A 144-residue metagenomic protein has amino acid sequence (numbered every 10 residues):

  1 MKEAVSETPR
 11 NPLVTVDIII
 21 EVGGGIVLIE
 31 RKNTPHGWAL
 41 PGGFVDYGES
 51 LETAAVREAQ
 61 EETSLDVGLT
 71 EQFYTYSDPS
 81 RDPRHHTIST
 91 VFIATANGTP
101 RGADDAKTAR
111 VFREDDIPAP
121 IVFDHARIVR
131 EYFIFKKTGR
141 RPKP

Functional and structural regions predicted by a protein language model:
M1-D17: Acidic, metal-coordinating catalytic segment for phosphate/diphosphate chemistry, firing primarily on the Nudix
R10-P12, H36, R84-I88: Residue-level preference for beta-strand/loop junctions
V14-V16, G24, I88-T90, K107: Change "...and in nucleic-acid phosphodiester-cleaving endonucleases..." to "...and in nucleic-acid processing enzymes
I20-E21, L28, A94, V111: Conserved hydrophobic "DFG−1" position in protein kinase catalytic cores
V22, Y76-P100, Y132-K136: Active-site-adjacent beta-strand/loop module that shapes the phosphate/pyrophosphate-binding cleft
V22-E61: Conserved Nudix-box catalytic region and its N-terminal flanking loop in Nudix hydrolases and closely related
L65-Y74: A short coil-to-beta-strand element that immediately follows conserved catalytic motifs
V91-I93, R101-I134: NUDIX/MutT-family hydrolases
